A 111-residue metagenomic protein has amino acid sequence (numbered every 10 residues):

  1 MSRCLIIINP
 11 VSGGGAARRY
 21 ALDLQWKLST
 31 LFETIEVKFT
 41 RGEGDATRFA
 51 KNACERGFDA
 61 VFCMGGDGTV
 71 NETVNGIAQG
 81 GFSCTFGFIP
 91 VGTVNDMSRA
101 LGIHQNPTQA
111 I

Functional and structural regions predicted by a protein language model:
M1-V61, N75-G76: ATP/NTP phosphate-donor binding region
P10, M64-G66, I89-V91: Glycine-rich beta-strand-to-loop/alpha-helix junction loops that act as flexible
S12, V70, T93: Short, glycine/acidic-enriched loop or turn micro-motifs at the edges of active sites
T30-L31, T40, E55, A78-I111: Catalytic core of DAGKc-family lipid kinases
R48, E72-T73, D96-M97: Phosphate- and divalent-cation-binding pockets in alpha/beta enzyme and binding domains that engage nucleotide-derived
A60-G68, E72: Glycine-rich N-terminal segment of FAD-binding domains in flavoprotein oxidoreductases, spanning the beta-loop-helix
T69-G81: Short Gly/Thr/Asp-enriched flexible loops that form oxyanion-binding sites at enzyme active sites
